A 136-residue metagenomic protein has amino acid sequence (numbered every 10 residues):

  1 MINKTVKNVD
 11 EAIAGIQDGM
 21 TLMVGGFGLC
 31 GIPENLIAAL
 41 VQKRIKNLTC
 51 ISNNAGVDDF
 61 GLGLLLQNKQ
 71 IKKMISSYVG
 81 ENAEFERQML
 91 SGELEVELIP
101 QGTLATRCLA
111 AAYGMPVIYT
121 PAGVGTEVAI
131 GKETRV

Functional and structural regions predicted by a protein language model:
M1-V136: Conserved alpha/beta enzyme-core scaffold
